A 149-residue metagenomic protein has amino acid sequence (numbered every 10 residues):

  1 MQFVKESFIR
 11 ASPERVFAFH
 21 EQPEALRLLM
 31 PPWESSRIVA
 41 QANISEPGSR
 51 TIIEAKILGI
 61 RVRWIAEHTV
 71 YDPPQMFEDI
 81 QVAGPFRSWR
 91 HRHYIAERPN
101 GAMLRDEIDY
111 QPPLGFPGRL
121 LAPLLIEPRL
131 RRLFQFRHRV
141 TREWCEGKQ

Functional and structural regions predicted by a protein language model:
M1-A42, E46: Hydrophobic ligand-binding cavity/cleft-lining segments
Q2-V4, R61-I65, S88-R92: Short, surface-exposed coil-to-beta transition loops
I9-A11, I57-G59, V70, Y110-L114: Beta-strand elements of well-folded, non-transmembrane domains
S12, P73-P74, R98-G101: Short strand-connecting beta-turns/loops that link adjacent beta-strands
V16-H20, L26, T51, H68 (+3 more regions): Hydrophobic pocket/interface hotspot
R37-A83, M103, R139-E143, G147-Q149: Glycine-rich portal/gate segments that line the openings of hydrophobic small-molecule binding cavities
E78-R132: Beta-strand/loop substructures that line and gate deep hydrophobic ligand-binding cavities in soluble
R132-V140: A non-catalytic, amphipathic alpha-helix used as a structural packing/dimerization or gating element in enzyme scaffolds
